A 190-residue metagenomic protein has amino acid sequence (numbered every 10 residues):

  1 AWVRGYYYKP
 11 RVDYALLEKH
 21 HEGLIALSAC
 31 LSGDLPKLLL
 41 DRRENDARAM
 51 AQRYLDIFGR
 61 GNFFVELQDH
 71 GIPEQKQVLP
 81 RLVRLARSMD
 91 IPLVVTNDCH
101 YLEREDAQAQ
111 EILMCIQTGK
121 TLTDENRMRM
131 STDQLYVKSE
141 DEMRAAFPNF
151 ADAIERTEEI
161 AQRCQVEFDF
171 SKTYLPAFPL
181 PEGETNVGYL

Functional and structural regions predicted by a protein language model:
A1-L190: Phosphodiester-processing cores and adjacent nucleic acid-binding clamps
